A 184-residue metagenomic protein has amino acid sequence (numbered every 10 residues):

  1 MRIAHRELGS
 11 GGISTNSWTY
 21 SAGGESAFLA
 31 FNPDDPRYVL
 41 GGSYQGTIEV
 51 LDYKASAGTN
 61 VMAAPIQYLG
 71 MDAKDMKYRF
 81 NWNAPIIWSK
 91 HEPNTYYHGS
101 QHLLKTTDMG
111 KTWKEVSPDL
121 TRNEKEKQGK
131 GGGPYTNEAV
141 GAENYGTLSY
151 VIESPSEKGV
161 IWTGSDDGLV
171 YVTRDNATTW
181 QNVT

Functional and structural regions predicted by a protein language model:
M1-T184: Beta-propeller blade termini and top-face loops
